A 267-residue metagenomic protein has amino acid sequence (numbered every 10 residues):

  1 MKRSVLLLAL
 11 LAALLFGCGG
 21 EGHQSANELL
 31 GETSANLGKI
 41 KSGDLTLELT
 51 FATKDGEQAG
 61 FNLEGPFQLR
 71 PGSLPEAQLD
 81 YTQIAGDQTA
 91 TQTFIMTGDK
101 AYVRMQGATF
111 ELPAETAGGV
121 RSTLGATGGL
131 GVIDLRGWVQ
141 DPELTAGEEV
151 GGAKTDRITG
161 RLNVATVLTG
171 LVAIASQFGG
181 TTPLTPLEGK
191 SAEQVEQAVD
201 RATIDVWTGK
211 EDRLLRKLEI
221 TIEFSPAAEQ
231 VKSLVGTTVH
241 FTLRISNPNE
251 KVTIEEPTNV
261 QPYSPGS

Functional and structural regions predicted by a protein language model:
M1-F16: Sec-dependent bacterial lipoprotein signal peptides
C18-S267: Subset-of-secretome marker
